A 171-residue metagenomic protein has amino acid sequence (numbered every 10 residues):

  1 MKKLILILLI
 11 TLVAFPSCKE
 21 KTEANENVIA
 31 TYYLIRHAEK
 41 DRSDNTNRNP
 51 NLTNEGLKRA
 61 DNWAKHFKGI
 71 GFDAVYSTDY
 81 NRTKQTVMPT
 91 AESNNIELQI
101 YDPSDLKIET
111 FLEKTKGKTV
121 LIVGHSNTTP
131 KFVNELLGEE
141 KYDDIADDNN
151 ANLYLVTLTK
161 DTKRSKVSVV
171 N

Functional and structural regions predicted by a protein language model:
M1-L4: Positively charged n-region of N-terminal signal peptides that target proteins for export
L6-L9: Sec-dependent N-terminal signal peptides
V13-S17: C-terminal motif of bacterial Sec signal peptides marking the signal peptidase cleavage site
E20-E23, V28-T110, T129-V133, E139-N171: Active-site-proximal alpha-helix that buttresses catalytic centers in soluble enzyme cores
Y32, K116-G124: Generic beta-sheet signal
T110-K116: Short helices/loops that flank or line small-molecule/ion binding pockets
